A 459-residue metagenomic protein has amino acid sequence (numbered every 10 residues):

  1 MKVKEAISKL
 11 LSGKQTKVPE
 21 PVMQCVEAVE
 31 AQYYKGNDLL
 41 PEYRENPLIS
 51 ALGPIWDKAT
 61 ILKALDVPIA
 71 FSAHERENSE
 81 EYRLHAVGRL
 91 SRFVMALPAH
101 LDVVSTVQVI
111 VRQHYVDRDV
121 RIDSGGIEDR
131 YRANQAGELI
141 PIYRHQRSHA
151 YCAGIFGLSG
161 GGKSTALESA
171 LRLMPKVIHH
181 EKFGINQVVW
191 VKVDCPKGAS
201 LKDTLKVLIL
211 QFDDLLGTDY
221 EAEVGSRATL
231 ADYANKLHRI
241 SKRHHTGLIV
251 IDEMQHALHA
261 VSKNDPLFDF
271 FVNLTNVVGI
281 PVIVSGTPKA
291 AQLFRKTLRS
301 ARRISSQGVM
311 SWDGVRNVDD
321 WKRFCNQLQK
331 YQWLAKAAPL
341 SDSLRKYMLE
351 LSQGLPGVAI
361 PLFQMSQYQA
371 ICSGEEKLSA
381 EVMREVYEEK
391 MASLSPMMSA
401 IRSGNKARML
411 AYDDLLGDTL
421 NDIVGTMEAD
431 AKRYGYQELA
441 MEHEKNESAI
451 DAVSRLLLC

Functional and structural regions predicted by a protein language model:
K2-S79, L90, V94, R243 (+2 more regions): C-terminal alpha-helical "lid" subdomain
H74-S124, K202: Charged, amphipathic alpha-helical linker segments immediately N-terminal to NTP-binding catalytic cores
V116-D123, I127, Y131-E138, H145-S148 (+5 more regions): Mid-core helix/loop region of P-loop NTP-binding domains shared across ATPases and GTPases
Y143-E168: Walker A/P-loop nucleotide-binding motif
E168-R172, I360: The feature captures the helix immediately C-terminal to the Walker
L173-G184, D214-G217: Post-Walker A helix-loop "phosphate-sensing" segment adjacent to the P-loop in P-loop NTPases
I178-P196: Conserved catalytic segments around the Walker B and adjacent sensor/switch elements of P-loop NTPase domains
H238-R243, G247-L248, L258-A260, F268-S343: The catalytic "switch" region of P-loop NTPases
